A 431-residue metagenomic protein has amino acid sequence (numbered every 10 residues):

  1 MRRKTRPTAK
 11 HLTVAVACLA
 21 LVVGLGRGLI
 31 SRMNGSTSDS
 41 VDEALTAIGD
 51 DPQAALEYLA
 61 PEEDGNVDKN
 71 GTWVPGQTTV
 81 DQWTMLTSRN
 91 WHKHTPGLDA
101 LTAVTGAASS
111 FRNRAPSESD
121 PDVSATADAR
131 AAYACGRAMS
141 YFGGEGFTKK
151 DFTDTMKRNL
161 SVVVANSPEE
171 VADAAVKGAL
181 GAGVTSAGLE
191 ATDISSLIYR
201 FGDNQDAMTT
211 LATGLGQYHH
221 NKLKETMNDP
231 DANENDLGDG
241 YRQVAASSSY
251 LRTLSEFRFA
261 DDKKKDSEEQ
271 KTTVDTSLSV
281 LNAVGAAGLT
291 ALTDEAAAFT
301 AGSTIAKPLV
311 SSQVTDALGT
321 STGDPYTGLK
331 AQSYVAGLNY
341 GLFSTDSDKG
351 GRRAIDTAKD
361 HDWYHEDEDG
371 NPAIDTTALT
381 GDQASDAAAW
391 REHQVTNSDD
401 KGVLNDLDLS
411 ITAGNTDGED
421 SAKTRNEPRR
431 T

Functional and structural regions predicted by a protein language model:
M1-C18, Q270: N-terminal export and membrane-targeting signals
M1-T5, T424, T431: Intrinsic structural disorder
L21-L25: Hydrophobic core
G26-R430: Non-catalytic all-alpha helical scaffold/repeat segments
